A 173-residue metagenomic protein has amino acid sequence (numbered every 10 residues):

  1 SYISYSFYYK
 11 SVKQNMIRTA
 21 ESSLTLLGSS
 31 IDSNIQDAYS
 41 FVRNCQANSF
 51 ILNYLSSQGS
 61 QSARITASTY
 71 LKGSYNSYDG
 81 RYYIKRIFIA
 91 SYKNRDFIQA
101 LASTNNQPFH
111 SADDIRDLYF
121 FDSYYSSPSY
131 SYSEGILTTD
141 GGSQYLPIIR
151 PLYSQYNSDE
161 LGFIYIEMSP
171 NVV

Functional and structural regions predicted by a protein language model:
S1-S23, N171: N-terminal membrane-insertion alpha helix
S4-S6, I115-D117, D140-G142: Short acidic/polar alpha-helix capping motifs at helix-coil junctions
M16-R18, R64-T69, D159, F163-P170: Short, positively charged
R18-L26, S30-P128: Extracytoplasmic/periplasmic sensory segments of membrane signal-transduction proteins
D79-R81, T139-Q144: Short loop/turn motifs at secondary-structure junctions and domain boundaries
A90-Y92, T138, Y153-Q155: A generic structural motif
Y130-T139: PAS and PAS-like sensory modules
G141-V173: Conserved beta-strands of PAS-like sensory domains
